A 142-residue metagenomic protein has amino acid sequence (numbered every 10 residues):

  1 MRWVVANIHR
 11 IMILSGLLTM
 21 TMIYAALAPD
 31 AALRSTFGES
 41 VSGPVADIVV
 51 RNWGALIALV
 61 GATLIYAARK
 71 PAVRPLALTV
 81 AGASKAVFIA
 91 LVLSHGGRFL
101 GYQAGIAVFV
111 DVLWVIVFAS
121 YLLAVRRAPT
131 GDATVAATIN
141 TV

Functional and structural regions predicted by a protein language model:
M1-T19: Cytosolic juxtamembrane helix and N-cap/initiation of the first transmembrane helix
V5, A28-V50: Interfacial loop at the N-terminal end of multi-pass membrane proteins
N7, K70-L76, F99-Q103: Membrane-helix interface segments
L17-T21, A26, V45-A68, V80-A86: Core segments of alpha-helical transmembrane spans in multipass integral membrane proteins
I23-A26, T63-A68, V92-G96, F118-V125: Structural signal for membrane-spanning alpha-helices in multi-pass inner-membrane proteins, emphasizing helix cores
F37-V45, Y66-P75: Short juxtamembrane and helix-loop transition motifs at transmembrane-helix boundaries in membrane proteins
I89-I106: Membrane-helix boundary connector in multi-pass membrane proteins
L113-A136, V142: Membrane-water interface at the C-terminal end of transmembrane alpha helices
